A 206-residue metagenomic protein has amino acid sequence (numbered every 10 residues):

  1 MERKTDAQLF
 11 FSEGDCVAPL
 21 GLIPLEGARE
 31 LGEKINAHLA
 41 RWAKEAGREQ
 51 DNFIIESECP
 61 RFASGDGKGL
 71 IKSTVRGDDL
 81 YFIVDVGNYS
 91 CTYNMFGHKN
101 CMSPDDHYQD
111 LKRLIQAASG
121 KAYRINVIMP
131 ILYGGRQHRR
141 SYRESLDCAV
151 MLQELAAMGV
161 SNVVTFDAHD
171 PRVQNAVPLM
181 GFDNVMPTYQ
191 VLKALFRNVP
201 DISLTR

Functional and structural regions predicted by a protein language model:
M1-R206: PRPP-associated nucleotide enzymes
